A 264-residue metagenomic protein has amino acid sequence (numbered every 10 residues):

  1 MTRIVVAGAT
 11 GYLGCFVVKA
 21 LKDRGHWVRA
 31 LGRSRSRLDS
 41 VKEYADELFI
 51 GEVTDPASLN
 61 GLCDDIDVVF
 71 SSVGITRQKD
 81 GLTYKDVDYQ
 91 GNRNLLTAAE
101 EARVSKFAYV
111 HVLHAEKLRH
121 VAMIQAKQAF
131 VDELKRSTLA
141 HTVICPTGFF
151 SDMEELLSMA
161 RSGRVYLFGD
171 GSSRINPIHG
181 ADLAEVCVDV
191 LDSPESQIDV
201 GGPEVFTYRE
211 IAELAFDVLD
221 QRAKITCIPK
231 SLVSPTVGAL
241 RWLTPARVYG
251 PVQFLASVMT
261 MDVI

Functional and structural regions predicted by a protein language model:
I4-H26: N-terminal Rossmann NAD(P)H-binding glycine-rich loop of SDR-like oxidoreductase domains
R33-N94, A98-E101, E116: NAD(P)H-binding glycine-rich loop region in Rossmannoid oxidoreductase-like domains and their noncatalytic homologs
I75-R161: Glycine-/Pro-rich loop/turn segments that contact NAD(P) or position catalytic residues in Rossmann-like domains
F149, F168-L191, S196: Substrate-positioning beta->alpha
S151-S158, D189-I198, D220-A223: Glycine/proline-rich active-site loop of Rossmann-fold NAD(P)-dependent oxidoreductases
R174-A181, V200-V218, C227-G238: Substrate-binding strand-loop-helix patch in Rossmann-like NAD(P)-dependent oxidoreductase/epimerase domains
K230-I264: A hydrophobic C-terminal alpha-helical subdomain
